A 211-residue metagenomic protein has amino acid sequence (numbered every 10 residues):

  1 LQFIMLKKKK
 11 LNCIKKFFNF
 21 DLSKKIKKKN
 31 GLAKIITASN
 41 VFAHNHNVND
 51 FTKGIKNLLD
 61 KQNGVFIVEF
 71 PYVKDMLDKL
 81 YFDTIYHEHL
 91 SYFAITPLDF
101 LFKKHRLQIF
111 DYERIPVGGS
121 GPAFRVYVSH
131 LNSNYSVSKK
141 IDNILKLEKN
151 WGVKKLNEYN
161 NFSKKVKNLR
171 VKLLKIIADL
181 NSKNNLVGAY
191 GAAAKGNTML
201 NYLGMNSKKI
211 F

Functional and structural regions predicted by a protein language model:
K7-K10, I14, A178-F211: A solvent-exposed beta-alpha-beta segment
K9-K25: Conserved SAM-binding strand-loop segment of SAM-dependent methyltransferases
F17, S39-V41: Short catalytic micro-motifs in class I SAM-dependent methyltransferases
K34-T37: A conserved beta-strand element that flanks and buttresses the S-adenosyl-L-methionine
N49-I67: A short glycine-rich, Lys/Arg-flanked "PGG" loop and its adjoining helix->strand segment in the class I
F66-S91, I95-L98, F102: Short, glycine-/aromatic-enriched active-site segment of Class I SAM-dependent methyltransferases
L107-G118: Conserved S-adenosyl-L-methionine
G118-K165: Flexible, glycine-/basic-rich loop-and-beta segments that form/coincide with the SAM-dependent methyltransferase
